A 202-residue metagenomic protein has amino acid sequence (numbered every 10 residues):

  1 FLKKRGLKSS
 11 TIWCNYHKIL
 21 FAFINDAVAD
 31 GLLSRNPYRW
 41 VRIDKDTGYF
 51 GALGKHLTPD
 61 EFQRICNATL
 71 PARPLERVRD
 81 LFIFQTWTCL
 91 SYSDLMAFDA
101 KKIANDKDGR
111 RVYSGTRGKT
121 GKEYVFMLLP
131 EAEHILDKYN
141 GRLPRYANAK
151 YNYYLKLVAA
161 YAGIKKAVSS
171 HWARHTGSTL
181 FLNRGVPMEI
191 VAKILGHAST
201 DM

Functional and structural regions predicted by a protein language model:
L2, F84-Q85, L180-R184, I194: Short alpha-helical segment immediately N-terminal to, or the first helix within, an HTH/HTH-like DNA-binding domain
K3, F21, N25, Q63-L70 (+3 more regions): Amphipathic, well-packed alpha-helical segments that form the structural scaffold of globular domains
S9-K18, A29, L33-Y92, M96 (+2 more regions): Basic, Lys/Arg- and aromatic-enriched nucleic-acid-binding interface segment
L20, L95, S170-G185, V191-A192: Short, basic/aromatic-rich helical patch in the C-terminal catalytic core of site-specific tyrosine
R42-K45, T88, A97-I135: Conserved tyrosine-mediated DNA breakage-rejoining catalytic core shared by Y-recombinases
G51, R117-A159: C-terminal catalytic core of Y-nucleophile DNA break-rejoin enzymes
H56, R117-G121, E133, L195-M202: Catalytic-site neighborhood detector that most strongly recognizes the C-terminal catalytic loop/helix of tyrosine
K102-R110, K165, V186-M202: Short, polar N-cap/turn motifs at the start of nucleic acid-interacting alpha helices
